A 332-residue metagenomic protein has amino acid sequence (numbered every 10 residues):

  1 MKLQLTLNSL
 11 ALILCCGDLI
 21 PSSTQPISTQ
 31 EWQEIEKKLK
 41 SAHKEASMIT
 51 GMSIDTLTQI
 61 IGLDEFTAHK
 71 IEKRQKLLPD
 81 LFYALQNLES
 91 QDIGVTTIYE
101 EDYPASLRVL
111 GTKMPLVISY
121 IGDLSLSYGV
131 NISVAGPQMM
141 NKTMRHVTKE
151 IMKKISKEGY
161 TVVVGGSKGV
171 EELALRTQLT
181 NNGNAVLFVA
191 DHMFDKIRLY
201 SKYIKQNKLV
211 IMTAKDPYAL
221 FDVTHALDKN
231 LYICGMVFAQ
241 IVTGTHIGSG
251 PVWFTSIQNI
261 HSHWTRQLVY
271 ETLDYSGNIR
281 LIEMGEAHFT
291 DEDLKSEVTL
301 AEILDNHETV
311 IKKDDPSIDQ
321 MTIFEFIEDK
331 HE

Functional and structural regions predicted by a protein language model:
M1-P26, M52-S53, Q91, T97-E332: Glycine-biased, small-residue-rich flexible motifs in mid-sequence functional cores and linkers
M1-Y99: Short, small/acidic-rich helices and loops at N termini and domain boundaries of DNA replication/processing enzymes
